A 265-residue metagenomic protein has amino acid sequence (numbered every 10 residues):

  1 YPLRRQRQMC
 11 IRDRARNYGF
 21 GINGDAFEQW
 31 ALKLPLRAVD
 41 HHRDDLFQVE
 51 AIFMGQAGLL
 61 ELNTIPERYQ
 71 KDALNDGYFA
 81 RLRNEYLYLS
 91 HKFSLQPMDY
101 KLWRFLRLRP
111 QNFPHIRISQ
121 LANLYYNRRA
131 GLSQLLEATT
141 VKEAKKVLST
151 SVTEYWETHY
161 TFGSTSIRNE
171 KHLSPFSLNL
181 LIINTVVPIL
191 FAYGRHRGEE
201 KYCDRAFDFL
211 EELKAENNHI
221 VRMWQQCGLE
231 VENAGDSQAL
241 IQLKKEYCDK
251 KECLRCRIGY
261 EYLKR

Functional and structural regions predicted by a protein language model:
Y1-I11: Single conserved hydrophobic/aromatic residue that forms the stacking wall/gate of nucleotide- or nucleobase-binding
Q6, I182-T185, E252: Residue-level detector of well-ordered alpha-helical segments, enriched for hydrophobic/aromatic packing positions
N17-Y193, K201-C227, V231, G235: Conserved phosphate-interacting/catalytic interface
F191, R195, I258-E261: Charged/polar positions within long, soluble alpha-helices
Q226-R265: Acidic, carboxylate-rich catalytic segments that either coordinate divalent cations
